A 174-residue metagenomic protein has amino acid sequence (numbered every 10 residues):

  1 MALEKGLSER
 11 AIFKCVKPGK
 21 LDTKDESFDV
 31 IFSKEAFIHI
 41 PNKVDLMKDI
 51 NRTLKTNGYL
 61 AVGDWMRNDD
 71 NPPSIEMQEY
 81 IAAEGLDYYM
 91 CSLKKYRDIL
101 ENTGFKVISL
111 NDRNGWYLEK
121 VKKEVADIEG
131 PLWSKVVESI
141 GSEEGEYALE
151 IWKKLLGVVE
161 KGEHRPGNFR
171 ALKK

Functional and structural regions predicted by a protein language model:
M1-E4, L100: Conserved hydrophobic residues forming the short capping helix/wall of the S-adenosyl-L-methionine
K5-K20: Conserved SAM-binding strand-loop segment of SAM-dependent methyltransferases
G19-I31: A short acidic, Gly/Pro-enriched loop at the edge of an enzyme's catalytic core that lines a small-molecule cofactor
V30-N42: A short SAM/SAH-binding and catalytic strip from SAM-dependent methyltransferases
V44-Y59: A short glycine-rich, Lys/Arg-flanked "PGG" loop and its adjoining helix->strand segment in the class I
W65-D87: Short, glycine-/aromatic-enriched active-site segment of Class I SAM-dependent methyltransferases
Y88-G104, I108-L110: Short alpha-helix
S109-K174: Conserved Class I S-adenosyl-L-methionine
